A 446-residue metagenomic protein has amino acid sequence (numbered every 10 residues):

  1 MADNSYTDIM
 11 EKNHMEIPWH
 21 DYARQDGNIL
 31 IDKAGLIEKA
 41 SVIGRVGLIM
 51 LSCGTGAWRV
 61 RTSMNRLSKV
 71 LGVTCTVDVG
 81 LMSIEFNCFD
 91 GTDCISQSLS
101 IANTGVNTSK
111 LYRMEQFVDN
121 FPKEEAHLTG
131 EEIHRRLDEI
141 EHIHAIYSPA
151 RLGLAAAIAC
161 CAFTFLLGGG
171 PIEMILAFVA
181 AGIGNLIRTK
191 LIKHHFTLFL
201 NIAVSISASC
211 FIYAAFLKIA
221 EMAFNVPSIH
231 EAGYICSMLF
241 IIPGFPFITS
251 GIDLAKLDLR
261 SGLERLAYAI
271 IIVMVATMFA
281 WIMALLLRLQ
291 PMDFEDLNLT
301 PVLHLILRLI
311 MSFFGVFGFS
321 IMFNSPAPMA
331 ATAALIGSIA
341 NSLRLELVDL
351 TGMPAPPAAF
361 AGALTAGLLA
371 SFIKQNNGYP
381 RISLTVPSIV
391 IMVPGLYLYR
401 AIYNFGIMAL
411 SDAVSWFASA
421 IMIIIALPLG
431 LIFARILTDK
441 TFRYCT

Functional and structural regions predicted by a protein language model:
M1-R135, E139-E141: Soluble N-terminal domains of membrane-associated systems
F121-R135, A150-C160, F178-R188, A284-P291 (+3 more regions): Hydrophobic, membrane-facing alpha-helical anchors
I146-T249, I321-F323, A327, T332: Core alpha-helical transmembrane segments of integral membrane proteins
A162-L167, I183-I192, A208, I212-A220 (+7 more regions): Alpha-helical membrane-inserting segments
F165-A180, I229-P243, E295-M311, T351-T365 (+1 more regions): Structural signature of hydrophobic alpha-helical transmembrane segments
A220-I229, L287-P301, N404-S415: Membrane-interface helix termini and inter-helical loops of multi-pass transporters
G233-M238, T249-D253, L257-I272, L335 (+1 more regions): C-terminal transmembrane helix-loop-helix hairpin of multi-pass membrane proteins
F240-F245, Y268-L350: Generic multipass alpha-helical transmembrane bundles of integral membrane proteins
